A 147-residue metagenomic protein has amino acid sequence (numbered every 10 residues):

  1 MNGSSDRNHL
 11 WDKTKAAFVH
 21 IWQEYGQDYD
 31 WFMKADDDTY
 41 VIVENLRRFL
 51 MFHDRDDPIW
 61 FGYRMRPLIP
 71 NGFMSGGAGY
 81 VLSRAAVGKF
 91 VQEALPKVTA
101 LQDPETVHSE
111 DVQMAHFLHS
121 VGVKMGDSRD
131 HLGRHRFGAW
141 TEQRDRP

Functional and structural regions predicted by a protein language model:
M1-P147: Secretory-pathway lumenal glyco-enzymes, predominantly type II signal-anchor Golgi glycosyltransferases
